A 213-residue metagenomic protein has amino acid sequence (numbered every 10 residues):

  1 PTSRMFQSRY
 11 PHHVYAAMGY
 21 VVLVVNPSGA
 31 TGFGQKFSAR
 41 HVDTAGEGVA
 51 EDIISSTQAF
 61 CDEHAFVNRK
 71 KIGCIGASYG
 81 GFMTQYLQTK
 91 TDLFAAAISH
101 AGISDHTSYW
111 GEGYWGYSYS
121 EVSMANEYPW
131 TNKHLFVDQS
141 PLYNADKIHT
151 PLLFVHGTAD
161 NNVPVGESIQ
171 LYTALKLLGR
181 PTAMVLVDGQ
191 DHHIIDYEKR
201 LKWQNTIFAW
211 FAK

Functional and structural regions predicted by a protein language model:
T2-M18, V24-K213: Active-site-proximal cap/loop segments of hydrolase catalytic domains
